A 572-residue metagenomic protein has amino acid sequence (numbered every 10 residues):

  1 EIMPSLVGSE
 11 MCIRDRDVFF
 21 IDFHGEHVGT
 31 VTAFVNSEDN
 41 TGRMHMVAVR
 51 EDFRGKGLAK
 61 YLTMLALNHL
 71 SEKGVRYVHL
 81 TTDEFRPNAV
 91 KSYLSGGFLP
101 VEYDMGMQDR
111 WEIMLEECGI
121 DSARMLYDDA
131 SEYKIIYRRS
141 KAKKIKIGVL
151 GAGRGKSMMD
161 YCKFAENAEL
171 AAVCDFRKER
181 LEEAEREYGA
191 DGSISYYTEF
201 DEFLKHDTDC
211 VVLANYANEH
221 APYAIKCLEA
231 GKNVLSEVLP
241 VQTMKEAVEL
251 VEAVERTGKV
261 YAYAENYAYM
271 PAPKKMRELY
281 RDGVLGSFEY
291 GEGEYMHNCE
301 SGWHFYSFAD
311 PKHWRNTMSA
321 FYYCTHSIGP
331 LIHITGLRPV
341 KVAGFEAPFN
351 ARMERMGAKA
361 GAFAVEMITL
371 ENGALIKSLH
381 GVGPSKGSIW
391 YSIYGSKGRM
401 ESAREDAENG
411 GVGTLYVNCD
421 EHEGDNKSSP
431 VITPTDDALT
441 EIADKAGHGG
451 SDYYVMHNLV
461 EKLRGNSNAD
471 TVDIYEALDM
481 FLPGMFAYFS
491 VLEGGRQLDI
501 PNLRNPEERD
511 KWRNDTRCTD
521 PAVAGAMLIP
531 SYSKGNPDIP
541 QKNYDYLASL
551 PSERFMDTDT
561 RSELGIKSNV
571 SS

Functional and structural regions predicted by a protein language model:
E1-G8, I13: Single conserved hydrophobic/aromatic residue that forms the stacking wall/gate of nucleotide- or nucleobase-binding
E10, R14-V47: A conserved beta-strand-loop-helix scaffold within acyl/acetyltransferase catalytic domains
C12, D209-C210, Y216-A217, A221-Y269 (+1 more regions): Beta-strand-loop-alpha-helix segment that lines the small-molecule cofactor/substrate pocket of alpha/beta enzymes
V49, G55-N68, E72, K91-S95: Conserved acetyl-CoA-binding loop-helix of GNAT-fold acetyltransferases
L70-T81: Conserved GNAT acetyl-CoA-binding A-motif
R138-G189: N-terminal Rossmann-like dinucleotide-binding module
G153, A262, Y267-A358: Predominantly a Rossmann-like dinucleotide-binding segment in NAD(P)-dependent oxidoreductases
N266, M356, K397-V472, W512-S572: C-terminal glycine/acidic-rich active-site capping loop/insertion
